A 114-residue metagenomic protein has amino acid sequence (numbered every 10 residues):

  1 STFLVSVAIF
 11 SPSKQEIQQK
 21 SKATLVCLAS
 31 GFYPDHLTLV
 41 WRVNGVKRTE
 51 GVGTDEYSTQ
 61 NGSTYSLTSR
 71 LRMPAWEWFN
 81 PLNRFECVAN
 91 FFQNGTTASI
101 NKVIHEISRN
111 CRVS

Functional and structural regions predicted by a protein language model:
S1-S114: Terminal anchoring/processing modules of extracellular glycoproteins
